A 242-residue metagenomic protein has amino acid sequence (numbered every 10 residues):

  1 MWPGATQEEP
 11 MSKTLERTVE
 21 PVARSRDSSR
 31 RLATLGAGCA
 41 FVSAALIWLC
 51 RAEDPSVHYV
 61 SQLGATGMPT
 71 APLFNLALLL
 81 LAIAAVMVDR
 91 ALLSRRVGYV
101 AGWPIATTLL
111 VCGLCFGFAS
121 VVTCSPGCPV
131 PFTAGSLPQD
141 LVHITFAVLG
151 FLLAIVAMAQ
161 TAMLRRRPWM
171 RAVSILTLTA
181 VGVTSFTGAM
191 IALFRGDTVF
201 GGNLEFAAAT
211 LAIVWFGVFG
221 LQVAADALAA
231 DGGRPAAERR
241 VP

Functional and structural regions predicted by a protein language model:
M1-P10: Short, Lys/Arg-enriched N-terminal segments with co-localized hydrophobic residues within the first ~10-30 amino acids
P3, L35, D231-G232: Feature targets compositionally biased, intrinsically disordered low-complexity regions with long contiguous runs
Q7, T14, A236-A237: Intrinsically disordered, low-complexity regions enriched in serine, threonine, proline and polar/charged residues
M11, A147, R239: Alpha-helical and His/Cys-centered functional microenvironments
M11-R26: Short, Lys/Arg-rich, polar N-terminal cytosolic tail immediately upstream of the first transmembrane signal-anchor
A23-L63, G67-D226: Hydrophobic, aromatic-enriched alpha-helical segments typical of multi-pass transmembrane helices
A229-P242: Short, highly charged, low-complexity non-transmembrane loops/tails of multi-pass membrane proteins
